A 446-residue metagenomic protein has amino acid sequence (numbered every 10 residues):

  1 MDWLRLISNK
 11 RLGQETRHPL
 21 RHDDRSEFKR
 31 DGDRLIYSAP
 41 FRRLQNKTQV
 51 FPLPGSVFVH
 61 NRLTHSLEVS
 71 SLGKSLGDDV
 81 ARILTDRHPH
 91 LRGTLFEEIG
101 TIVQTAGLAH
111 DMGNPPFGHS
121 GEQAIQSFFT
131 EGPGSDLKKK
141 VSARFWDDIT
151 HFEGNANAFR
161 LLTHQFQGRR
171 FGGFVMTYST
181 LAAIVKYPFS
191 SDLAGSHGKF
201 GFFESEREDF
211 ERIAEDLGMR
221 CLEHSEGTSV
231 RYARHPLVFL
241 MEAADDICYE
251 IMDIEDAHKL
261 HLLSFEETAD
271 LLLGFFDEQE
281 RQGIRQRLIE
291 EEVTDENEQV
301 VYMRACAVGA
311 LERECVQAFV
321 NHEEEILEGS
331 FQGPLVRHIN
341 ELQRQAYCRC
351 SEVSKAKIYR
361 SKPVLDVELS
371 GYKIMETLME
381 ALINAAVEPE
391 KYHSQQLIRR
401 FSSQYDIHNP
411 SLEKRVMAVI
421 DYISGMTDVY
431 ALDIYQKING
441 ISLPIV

Functional and structural regions predicted by a protein language model:
M1-D24, I36-K47, S56, L67 (+4 more regions): Sequence-structural signature of the catalytic-core scaffold of metal-dependent phosphohydrolases that act on
R30-R42, I339-Q345: Acidic, low-complexity proline/glycine-rich segments
K47-V57, V353-I358: A short small-residue
H60-L63: Low-complexity, highly charged intrinsically disordered N-terminal segments that act as targeting/localization
E68, F239, A243-D246, A307 (+6 more regions): Charged, amphipathic alpha-helical oligomerization/scaffolding segments
V320-S403: Substrate-recognition/cap regions that form aromatic- and gly/pro-loop-enriched pockets for small-molecule ligands
Q395-L443: C-terminal amphipathic alpha-helical interaction region
